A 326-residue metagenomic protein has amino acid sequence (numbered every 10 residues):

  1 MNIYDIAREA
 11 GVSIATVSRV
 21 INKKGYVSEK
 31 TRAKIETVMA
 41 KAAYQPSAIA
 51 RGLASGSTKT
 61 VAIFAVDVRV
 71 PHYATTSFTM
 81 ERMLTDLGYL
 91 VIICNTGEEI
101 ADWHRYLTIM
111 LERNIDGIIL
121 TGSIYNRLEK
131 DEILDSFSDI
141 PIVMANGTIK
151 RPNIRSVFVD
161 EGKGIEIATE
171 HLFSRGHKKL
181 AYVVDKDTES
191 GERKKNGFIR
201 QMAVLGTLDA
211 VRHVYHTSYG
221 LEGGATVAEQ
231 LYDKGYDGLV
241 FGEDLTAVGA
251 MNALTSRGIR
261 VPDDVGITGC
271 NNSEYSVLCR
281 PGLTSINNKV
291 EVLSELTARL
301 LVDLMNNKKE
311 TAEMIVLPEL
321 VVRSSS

Functional and structural regions predicted by a protein language model:
M1-T58: N-terminal helix-turn-helix DNA-binding module of bacterial transcription factors
S13, K59, D116, H177-L180 (+1 more regions): Short acidic/polar active-site loop segments enriched in Thr and Asp
T16-S18, L53-R69, S123, H171 (+1 more regions): Short beta-strand segments enriched in small/hydrophobic residues
K59-E170, E229-K234: Alpha-helical recognition/docking segments in bacterial nutrient-uptake and carbohydrate-utilization systems
V66-T75, I93-D102, S156-I167, V183-V227 (+4 more regions): Hinge/beta->alpha junction and helix N-cap segments in small-molecule ligand-binding domains
K179, D209-R212, R260-G266: Short acidic capping loops at alpha-helix termini that bridge into adjacent secondary structure
Q230-S326: Flexible loop/turn connectors
